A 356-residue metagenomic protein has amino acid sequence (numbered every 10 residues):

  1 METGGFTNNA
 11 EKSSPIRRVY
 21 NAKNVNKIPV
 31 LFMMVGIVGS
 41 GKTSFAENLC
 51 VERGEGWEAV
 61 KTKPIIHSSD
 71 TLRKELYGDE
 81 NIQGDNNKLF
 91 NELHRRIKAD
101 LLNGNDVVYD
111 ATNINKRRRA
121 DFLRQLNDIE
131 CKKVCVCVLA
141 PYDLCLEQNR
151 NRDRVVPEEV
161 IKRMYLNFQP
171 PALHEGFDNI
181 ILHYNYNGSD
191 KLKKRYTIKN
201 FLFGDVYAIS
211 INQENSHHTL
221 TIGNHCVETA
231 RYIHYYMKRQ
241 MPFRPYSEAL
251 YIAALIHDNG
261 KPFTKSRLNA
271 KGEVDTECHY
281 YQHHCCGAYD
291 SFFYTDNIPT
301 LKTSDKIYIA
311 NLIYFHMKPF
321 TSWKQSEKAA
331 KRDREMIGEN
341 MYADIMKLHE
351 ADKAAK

Functional and structural regions predicted by a protein language model:
E2-N26, P170-H217: NTP-dependent small-molecule kinase module
I37-V38: The conserved Walker
G41: Conserved glycine(s) of the Walker
S44-N105: Conserved substrate/cofactor phosphate-moiety recognition/catalytic segment in nucleotide-dependent phosphotransferases
D85-K133: Glycine-rich phosphate-binding loop used to anchor ATP phosphates in small-molecule kinases, encompassing both
T112-H183: Replace "adjacent to P-loop NTPase cores in ATP/GTP-dependent enzymes" with "adjacent to NTP-binding cores
Y184-D275: Acidic/His-rich, divalent-metal-binding segments that scaffold phosphate/diphosphate chemistry
F243-A355: Divalent metal-dependent catalytic cores for phosphoryl transfer on phosphate-bearing substrates
